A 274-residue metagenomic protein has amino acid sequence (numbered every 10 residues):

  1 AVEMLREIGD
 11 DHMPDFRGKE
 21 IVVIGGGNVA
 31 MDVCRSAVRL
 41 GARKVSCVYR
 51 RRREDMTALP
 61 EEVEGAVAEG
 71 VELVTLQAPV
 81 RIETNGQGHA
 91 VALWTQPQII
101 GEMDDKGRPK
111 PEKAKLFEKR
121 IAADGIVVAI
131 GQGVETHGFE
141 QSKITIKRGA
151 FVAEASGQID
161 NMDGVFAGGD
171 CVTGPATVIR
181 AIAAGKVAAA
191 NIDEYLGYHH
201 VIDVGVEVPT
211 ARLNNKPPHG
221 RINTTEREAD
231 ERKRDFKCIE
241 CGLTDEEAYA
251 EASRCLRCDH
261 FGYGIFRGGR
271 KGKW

Functional and structural regions predicted by a protein language model:
A1-G18, G86, M103-P175, I179 (+1 more regions): FAD-site-proximal beta/loop scaffold in flavoenzymes
A1-I8, A58-N85, H89-G101, K216-N223: N-terminal glycine-rich dinucleotide-binding loop that anchors FAD/FMN and/or NAD(P) in oxidoreductases
G9-A42: Rossmann-like NAD(P)H-binding beta-loop-alpha module
G26, Y49-R52, D170: Cofactor-binding loop segments of dinucleotide-utilizing enzymes, especially the Rossmann-like FAD- and NAD(P)+-binding
V33, G168-I202: A conserved FAD-binding loop/helix module that cradles the flavin
C34-R81, H200-L213: Rossmann-like dinucleotide-binding cores of NAD(P)H-dependent redox enzymes
A78-T84, H89, I99, V187 (+1 more regions): Mid-to-C-terminal Rossmann-like scaffold of FAD/NAD(P)H-dependent oxidoreductases
